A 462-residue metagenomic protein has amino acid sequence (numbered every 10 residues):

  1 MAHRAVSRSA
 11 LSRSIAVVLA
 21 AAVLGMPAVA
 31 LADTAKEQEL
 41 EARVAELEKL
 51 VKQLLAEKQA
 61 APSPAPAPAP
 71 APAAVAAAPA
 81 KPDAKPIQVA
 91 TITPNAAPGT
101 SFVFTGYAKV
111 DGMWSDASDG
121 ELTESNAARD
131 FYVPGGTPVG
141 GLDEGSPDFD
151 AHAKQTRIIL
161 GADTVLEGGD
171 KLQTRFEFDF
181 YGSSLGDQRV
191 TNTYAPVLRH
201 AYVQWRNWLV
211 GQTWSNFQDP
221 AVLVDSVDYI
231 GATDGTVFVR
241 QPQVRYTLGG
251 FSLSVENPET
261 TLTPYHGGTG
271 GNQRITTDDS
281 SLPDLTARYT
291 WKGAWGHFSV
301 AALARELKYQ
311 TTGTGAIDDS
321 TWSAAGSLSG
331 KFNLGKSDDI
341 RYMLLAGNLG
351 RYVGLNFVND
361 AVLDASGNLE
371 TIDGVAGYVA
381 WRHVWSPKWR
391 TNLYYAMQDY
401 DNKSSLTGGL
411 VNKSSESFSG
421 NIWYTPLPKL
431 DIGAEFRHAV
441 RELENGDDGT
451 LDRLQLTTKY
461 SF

Functional and structural regions predicted by a protein language model:
A2-L31: Gram-negative bacterial Sec-dependent N-terminal signal peptides
L31-T123, G141: N-terminal periplasmic/intermembrane-space "pro-region" immediately following the signal or transit peptide
V89-D130, P134-P264, D279-H297, K331-G335 (+2 more regions): Outer membrane beta-barrel
S115, Y181-G186, S215-D219, V224-I230 (+7 more regions): Sequence/structural signature of outer-membrane beta-barrel proteins
P147-D150, V190-A195, A232-F238, G270-G271 (+6 more regions): Replace "Gram-negative outer membrane beta-barrel proteins" with "bacterial and organellar outer membrane beta-barrel
G293-N412, E416: Detector for outer-membrane/organellar transmembrane beta-barrel domains, recognizing the amphipathic beta-strand
F418-E435: C-terminal closing repeat unit and adjoining cap/tail of repeat-based domains
Y424, G449-F462: Outer-membrane beta-barrel "beta-signal"
